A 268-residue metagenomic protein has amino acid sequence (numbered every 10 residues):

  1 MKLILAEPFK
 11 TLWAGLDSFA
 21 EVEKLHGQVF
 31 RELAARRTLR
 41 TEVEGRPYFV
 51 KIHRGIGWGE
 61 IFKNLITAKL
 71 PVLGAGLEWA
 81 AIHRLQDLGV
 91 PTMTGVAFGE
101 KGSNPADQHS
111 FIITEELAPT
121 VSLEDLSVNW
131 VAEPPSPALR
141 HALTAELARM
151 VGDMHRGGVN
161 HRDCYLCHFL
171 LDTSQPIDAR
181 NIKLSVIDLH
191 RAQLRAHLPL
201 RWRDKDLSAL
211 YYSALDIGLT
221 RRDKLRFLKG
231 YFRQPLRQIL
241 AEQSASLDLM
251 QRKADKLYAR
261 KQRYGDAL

Functional and structural regions predicted by a protein language model:
M1-A14, R46: N-terminal positively charged amphipathic segments used for targeting/anchoring
A14-E124, G152, R156-G157, A245-D248 (+3 more regions): Conserved ATP-binding subdomain of kinase catalytic cores across diverse folds
V50, R162, I187: Active-site flanking residues adjacent to catalytic metal/cofactor-binding acidic residues
G59-T67, N129-P134, D188, D204-A209: Short glycine/proline- and charge-enriched loop/turn segments that cap or connect secondary-structure elements
A75, A81-T92, L123-R162, C167 (+1 more regions): Conserved kinase catalytic-core helix
S103-Q108, S174-I182: Short, solvent-exposed loop/turn segments that connect beta-strands within catalytic domains and beta-strand-rich
C164, H168-P176: Hydrophobic residue at the +6 position relative to the catalytic HRD Asp in the kinase catalytic loop
N181-D255: C-lobe/activation-segment region of protein kinase-like
